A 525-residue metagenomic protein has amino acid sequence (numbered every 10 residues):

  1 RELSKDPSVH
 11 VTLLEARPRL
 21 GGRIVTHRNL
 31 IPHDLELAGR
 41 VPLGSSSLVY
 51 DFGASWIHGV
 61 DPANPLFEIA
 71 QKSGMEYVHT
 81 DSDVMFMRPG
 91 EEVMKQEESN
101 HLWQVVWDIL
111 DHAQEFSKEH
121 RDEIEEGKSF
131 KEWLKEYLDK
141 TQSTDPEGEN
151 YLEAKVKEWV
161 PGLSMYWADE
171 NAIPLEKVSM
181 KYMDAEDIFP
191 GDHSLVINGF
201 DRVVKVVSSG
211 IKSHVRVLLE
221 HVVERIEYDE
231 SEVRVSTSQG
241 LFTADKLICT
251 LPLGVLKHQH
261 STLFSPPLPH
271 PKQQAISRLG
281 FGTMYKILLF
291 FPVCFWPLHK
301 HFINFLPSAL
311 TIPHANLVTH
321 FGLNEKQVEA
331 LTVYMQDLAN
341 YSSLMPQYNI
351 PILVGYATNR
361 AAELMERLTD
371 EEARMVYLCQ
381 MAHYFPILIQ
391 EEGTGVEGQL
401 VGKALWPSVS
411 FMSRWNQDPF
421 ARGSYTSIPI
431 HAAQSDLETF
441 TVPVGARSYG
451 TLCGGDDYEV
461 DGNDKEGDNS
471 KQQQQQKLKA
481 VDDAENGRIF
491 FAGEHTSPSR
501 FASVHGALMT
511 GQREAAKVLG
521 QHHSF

Functional and structural regions predicted by a protein language model:
R1-F525: FAD-dinucleotide binding site
